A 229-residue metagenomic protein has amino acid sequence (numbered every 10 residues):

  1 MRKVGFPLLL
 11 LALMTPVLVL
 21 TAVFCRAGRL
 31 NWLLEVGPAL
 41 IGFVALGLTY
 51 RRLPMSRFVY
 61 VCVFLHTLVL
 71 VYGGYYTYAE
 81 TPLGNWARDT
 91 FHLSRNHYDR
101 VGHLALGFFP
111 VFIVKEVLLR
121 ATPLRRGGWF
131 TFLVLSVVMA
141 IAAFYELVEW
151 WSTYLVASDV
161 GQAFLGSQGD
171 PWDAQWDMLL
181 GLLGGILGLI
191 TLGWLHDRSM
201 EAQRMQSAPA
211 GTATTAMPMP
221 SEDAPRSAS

Functional and structural regions predicted by a protein language model:
M1-A12: N-terminal membrane topogenic signal
L13-F108, F112: "…centered on the first transmembrane helix and the immediately adjacent amphipathic helix/loop
G28-W32, E80-G84, Y98, A142-L183: Interfacial helix-loop-helix junctions of multi-pass membrane proteins
I41-Y50, A105-T122, Y154-V160, L179-H196: Membrane-interfacial alpha-helical segments at the cytosolic side of multi-pass membrane proteins
T122-M139: Internal alpha-helical transmembrane segments of multi-pass membrane proteins
S136-S152, P218, D223, S229: Hydrophobic alpha-helical transmembrane segments of integral membrane proteins
P171-S229: Primarily interfacial, aromatic-capped hydrophobic alpha-helices that serve as membrane anchors
